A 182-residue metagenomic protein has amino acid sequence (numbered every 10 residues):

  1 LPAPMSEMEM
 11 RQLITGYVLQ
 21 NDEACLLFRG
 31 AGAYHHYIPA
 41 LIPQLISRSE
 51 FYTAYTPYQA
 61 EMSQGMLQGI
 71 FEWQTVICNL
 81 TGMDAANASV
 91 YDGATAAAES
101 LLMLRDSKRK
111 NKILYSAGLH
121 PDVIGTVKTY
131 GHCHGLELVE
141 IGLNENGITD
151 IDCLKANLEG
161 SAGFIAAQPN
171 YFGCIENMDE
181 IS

Functional and structural regions predicted by a protein language model:
L1-E72, C78: N-terminal entrance/gating region of PLP-dependent enzymes' catalytic architecture
P4-R11, Q64-F71, Y91-A94, P121-I124 (+2 more regions): Electropositive phosphate-/nucleotide-binding environments in soluble metabolic enzymes
M8-R11, I70, Q74, A86-R109: Conserved beta-loop-alpha segment that forms the PLP phosphate-binding cup at the N-terminus of a helix
I14-C25, Q74, C78-A85, L104-K108 (+2 more regions): Structural signal for hydrophobic packing residues in well-ordered secondary-structure cores of soluble enzyme domains
L26-G30, N79, A85-V90, Y115-S116 (+2 more regions): General beta-strand structural signal in soluble alpha/beta enzymes
A33, A85, E176: Short, flexible micro-motifs
P57-G65, A85-S89, N111-G118, A167-Q168: Flexible, glycine/proline-enriched loop segments at strand-loop-helix junctions that form or flank small-ligand binding
T95-S182: Conserved PLP-enzyme active-site core in the AAT-like
